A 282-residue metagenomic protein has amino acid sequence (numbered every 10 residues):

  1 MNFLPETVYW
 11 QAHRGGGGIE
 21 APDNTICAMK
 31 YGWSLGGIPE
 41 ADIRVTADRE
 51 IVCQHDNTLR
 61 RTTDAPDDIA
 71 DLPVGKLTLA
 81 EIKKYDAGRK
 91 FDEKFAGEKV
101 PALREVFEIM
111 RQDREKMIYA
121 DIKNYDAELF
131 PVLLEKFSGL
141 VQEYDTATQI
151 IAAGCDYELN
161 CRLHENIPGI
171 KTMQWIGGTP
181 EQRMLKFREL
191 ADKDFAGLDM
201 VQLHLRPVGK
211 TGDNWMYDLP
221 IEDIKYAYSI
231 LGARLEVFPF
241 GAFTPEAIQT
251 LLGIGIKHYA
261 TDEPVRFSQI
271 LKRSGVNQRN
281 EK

Functional and structural regions predicted by a protein language model:
M1-K282: Phosphate-group recognition and catalysis centered on beta-loop-alpha active-site segments
